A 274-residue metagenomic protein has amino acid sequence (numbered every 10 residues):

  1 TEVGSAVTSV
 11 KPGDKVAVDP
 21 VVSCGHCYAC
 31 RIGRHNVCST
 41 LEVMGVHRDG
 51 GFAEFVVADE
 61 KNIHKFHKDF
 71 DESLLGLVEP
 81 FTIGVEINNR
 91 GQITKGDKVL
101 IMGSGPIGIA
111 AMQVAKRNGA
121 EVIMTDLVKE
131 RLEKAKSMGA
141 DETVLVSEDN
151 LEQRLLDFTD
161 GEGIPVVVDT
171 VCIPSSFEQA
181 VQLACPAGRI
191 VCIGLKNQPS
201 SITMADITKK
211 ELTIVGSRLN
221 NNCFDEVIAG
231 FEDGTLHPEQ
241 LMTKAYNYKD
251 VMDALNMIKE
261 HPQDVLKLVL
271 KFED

Functional and structural regions predicted by a protein language model:
T1-Y28, H67-D69: Glycine-rich beta-strand-centered segment in the early N-terminal region that forms part of a ligand/cofactor-binding
C24-M102: NAD(P)H dinucleotide-binding glycine-rich loop of Rossmann-like/cofactor-binding domains, especially the beta1-alpha1
F70-D149, Q153: Mid-domain Rossmann-like dinucleotide-binding core that forms the NAD(H)/NADP(H) cofactor-binding site
G91, E133, M138-T213, M252 (+1 more regions): Glycine-rich cofactor phosphate-binding loops and adjacent beta1-alpha1 units of small-molecule cofactor enzyme domains
D126, G194, R218: Conserved acidic E/D residue at the C-terminus of a beta-strand in Rossmann-like folds
E178-Q182, N221-D274: C-terminal hydrophobic helical "lid"/dimerization subdomain of Rossmann-like NAD(P)H-dependent oxidoreductases
